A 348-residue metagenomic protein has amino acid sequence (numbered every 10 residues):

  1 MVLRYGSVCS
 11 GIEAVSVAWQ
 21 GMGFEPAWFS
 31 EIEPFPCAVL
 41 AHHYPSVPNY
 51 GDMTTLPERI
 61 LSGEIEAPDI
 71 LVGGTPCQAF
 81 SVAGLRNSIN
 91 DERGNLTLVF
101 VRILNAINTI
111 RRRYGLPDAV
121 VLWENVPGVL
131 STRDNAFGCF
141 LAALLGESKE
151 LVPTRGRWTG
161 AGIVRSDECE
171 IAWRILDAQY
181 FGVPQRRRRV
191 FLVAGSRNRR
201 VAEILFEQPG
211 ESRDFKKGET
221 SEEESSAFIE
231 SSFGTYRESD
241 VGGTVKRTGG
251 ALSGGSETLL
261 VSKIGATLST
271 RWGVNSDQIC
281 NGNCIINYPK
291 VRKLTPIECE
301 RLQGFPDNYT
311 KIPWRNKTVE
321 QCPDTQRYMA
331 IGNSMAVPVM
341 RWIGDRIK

Functional and structural regions predicted by a protein language model:
M1-D118, N125-G138, A142-L145, K149-L151: Core alpha/beta nucleotide-donor-binding catalytic domains of modification enzymes
V121-N125, L176-A178: Phosphate-binding beta-loop-alpha motif at adenosine-nucleotide cofactor sites
G146-I175: Short mixed-charge
A161-V164, W173-K348: Class I SAM-dependent DNA methyltransferase catalytic core with a primary bias toward cytosine-5 DNMT/HhaI-like enzymes
